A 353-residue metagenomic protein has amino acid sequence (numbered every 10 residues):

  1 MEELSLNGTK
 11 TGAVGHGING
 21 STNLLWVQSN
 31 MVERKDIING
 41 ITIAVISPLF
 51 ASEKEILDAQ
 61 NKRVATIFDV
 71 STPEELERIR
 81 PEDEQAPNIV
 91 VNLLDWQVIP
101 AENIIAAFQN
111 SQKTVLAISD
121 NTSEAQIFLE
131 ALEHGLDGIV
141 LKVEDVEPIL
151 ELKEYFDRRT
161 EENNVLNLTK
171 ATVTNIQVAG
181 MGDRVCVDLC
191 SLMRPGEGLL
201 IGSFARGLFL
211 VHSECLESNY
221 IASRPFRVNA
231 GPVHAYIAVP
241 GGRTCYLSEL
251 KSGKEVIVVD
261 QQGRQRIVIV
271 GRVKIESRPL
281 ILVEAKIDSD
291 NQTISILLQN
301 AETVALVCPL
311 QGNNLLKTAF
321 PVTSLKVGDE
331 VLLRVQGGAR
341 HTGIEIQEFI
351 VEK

Functional and structural regions predicted by a protein language model:
E2-F50: N-terminal basic/disordered segments at the start of proteins
L49-E53, D58-L216, S223-P225, G242: N-terminal intrinsically disordered, low-complexity, charge/repeat-rich segments that act as generic
V185, L250, V256-I257, G328-L333: Generic structural signal for buried aliphatic residues
G231, L247-K251, S324-K326: Short, well-ordered loop/turn sites that connect or cap secondary structure elements
G242, E255, Q261-Q262, Q336-G337: Short, surface-exposed secondary-structure boundary micro-motifs
T244-L247, G328, R334, E345: Phosphate/adenylate-binding glycine loop and adjacent helical scaffold
R264-A285, I344-K353: Short, compositionally biased
I281-A339: Glycine- and charge-enriched low-complexity intrinsically disordered segments
